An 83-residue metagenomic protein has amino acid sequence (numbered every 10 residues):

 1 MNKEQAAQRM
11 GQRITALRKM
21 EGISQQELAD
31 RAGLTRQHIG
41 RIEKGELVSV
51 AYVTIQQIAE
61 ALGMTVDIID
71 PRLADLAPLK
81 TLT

Functional and structural regions predicted by a protein language model:
M1-R9, A74: A detector for short, charged/polar N-terminal pre-domain segments
Q8, K19-M20, S49: Short amphipathic helical patch at the helix-1/turn junction of helix-turn-helix
Q12-R31, Q57, L82: Short basic helix-loop element that most often maps to the first helix and adjoining turn of HTH DNA-binding modules
I14, L28-A29, I39-I42, I69: Conserved hydrophobic/aromatic packing and binding residues within compact polymer-binding modules
G33-S49: Recognition helix of helix-turn-helix/homeodomain-like DNA-binding domains that insert into the DNA major groove
V48, D67-T83: Short, charged recognition helix plus adjacent turn of helix-turn-helix-like nucleic-acid-binding domains
V53-I68: DNA major-groove recognition helix of helix-turn-helix/homeodomain DNA-binding modules
